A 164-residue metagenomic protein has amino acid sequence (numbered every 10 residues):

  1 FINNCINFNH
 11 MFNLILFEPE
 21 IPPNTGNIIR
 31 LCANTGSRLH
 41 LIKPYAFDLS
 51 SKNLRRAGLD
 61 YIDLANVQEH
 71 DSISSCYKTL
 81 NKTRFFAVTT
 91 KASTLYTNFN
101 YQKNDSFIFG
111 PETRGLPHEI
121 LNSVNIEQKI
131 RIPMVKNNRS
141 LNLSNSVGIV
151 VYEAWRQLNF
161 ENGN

Functional and structural regions predicted by a protein language model:
I2-N164: Post-transcriptional modification and biogenesis factors for structured RNAs of the translation apparatus
